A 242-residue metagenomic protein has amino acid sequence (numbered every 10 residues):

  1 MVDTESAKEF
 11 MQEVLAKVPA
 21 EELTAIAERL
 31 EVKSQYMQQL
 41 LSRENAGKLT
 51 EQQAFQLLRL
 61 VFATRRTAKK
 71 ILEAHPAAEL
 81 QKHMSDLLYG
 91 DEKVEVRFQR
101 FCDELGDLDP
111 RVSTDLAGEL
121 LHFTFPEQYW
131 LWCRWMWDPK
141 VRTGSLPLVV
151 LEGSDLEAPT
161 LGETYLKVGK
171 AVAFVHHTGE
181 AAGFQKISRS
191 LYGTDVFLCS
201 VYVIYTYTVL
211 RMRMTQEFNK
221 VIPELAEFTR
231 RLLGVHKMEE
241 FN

Functional and structural regions predicted by a protein language model:
M1-D109, E127-R134, V141-N242: An N-terminal alpha-helical hairpin/helix-loop-helix interaction module that forms a charged, gly/pro-flexible surface
D103-F123: Helix-hairpin-helix
A117-L121, C133, W137-K140: Hydrophobic, well-ordered secondary-structure segments
